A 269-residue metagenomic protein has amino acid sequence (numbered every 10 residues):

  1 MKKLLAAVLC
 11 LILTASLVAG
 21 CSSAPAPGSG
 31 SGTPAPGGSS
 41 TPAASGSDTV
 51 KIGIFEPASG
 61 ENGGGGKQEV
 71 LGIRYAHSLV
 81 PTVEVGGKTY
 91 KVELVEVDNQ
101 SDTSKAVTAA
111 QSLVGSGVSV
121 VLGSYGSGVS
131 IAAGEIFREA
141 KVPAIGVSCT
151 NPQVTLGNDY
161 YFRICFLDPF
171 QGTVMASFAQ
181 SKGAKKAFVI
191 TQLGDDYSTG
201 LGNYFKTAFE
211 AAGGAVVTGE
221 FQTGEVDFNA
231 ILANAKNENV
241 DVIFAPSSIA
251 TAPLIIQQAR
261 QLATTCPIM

Functional and structural regions predicted by a protein language model:
M1-K51, T82-G86, G115: Short, low-complexity disordered leader/linker segments with a strong preference for bacterial N-terminal type II
T41, S45-S47, L71-L94, E210-G214: Signal peptide-proximal N-terminal region of secreted/periplasmic/extracellular or secretory-lumen proteins
A44-G46, G53-R74, V97-T103, Y125-G128 (+2 more regions): Extracytoplasmic "Venus flytrap"
I54-E56, L113-Y125, I145-V147, K186-T191 (+3 more regions): Periplasmic-binding protein-like
G64-L71, V83-T155, I164, Q222-F228 (+2 more regions): Beta-alpha junction/loop-to-helix N-cap segments that form part of ligand/metal-binding clefts
I73, A133, M175, L201 (+2 more regions): Aromatic/hydrophobic pocket-lining residues that form π-stacking "cages" and hydrophobic walls in ligand
Y161-T223, D241-V242: An alpha-beta-alpha
G202-M269: Extracellular/periplasmic bilobed ligand-binding domains
